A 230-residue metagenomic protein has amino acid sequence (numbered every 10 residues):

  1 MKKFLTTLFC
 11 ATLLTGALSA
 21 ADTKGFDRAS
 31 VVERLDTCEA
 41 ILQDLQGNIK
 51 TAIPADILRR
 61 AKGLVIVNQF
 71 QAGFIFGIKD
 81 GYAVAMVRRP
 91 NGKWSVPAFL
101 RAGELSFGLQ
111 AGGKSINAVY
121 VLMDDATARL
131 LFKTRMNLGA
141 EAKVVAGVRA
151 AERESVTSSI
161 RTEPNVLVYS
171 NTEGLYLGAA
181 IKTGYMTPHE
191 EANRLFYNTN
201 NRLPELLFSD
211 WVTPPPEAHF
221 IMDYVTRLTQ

Functional and structural regions predicted by a protein language model:
M1-F4: Positively charged n-region of N-terminal signal peptides that target proteins for export
T7-G16: Bacterial N-terminal signal peptides
A21-Q230: Small-residue-enriched, tightly packed secondary-structure blocks
